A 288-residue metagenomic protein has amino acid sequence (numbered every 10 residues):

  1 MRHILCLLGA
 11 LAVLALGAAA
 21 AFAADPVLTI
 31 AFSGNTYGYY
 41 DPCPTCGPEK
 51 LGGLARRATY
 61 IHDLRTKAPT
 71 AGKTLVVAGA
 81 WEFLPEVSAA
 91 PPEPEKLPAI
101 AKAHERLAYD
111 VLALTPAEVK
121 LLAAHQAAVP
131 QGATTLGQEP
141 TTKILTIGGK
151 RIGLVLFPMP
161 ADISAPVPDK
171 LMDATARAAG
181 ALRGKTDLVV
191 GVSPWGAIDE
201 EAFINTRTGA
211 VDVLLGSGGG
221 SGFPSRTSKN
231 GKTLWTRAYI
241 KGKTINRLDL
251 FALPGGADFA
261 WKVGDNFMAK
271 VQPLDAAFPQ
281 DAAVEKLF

Functional and structural regions predicted by a protein language model:
M1-I4: Positively charged n-region of N-terminal signal peptides that target proteins for export
C6-G17: Bacterial N-terminal signal peptides
F22-L287: Acidic, metal/ion-coordinating pockets
